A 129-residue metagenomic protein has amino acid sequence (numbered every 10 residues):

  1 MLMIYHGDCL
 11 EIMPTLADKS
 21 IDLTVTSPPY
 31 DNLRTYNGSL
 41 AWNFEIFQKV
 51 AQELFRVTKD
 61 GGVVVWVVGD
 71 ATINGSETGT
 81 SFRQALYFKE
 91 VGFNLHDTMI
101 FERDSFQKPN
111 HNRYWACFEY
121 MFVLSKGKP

Functional and structural regions predicted by a protein language model:
M1-P129: Core catalytic lobe of class I
